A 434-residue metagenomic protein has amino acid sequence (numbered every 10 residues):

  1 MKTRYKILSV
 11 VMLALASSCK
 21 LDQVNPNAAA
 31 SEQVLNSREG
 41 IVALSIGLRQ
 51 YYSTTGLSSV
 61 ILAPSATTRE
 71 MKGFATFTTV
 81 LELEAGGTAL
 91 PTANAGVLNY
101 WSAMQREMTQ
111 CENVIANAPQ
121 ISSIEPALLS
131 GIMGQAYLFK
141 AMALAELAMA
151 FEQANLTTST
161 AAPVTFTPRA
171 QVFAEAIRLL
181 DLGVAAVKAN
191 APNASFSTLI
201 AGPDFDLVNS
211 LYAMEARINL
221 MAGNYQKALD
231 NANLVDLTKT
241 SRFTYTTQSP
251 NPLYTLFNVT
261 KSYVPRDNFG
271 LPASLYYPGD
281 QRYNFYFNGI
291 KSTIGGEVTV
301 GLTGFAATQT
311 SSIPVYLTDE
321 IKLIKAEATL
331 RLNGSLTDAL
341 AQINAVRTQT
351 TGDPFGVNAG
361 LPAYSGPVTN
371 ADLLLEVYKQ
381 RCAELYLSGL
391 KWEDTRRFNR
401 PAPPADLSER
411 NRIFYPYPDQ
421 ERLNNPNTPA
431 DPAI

Functional and structural regions predicted by a protein language model:
K2-Y5, S9-L44, A141, A176 (+3 more regions): Bacterial Sec-dependent N-terminal signal peptides
C19-S65, A232, R400-I434: Membrane-proximal, proline-rich intrinsically disordered regions
C19-V24, A145-A154, Q342-T350: Short, compositionally biased low-complexity segments
R38-V42, K72-I324, R331-A341, N370-D372 (+1 more regions): Structured, solvent-exposed acidic/aromatic patches
T54-L83: N-terminal, post-signal-peptide region of Sec/Tat-exported proteins
M71, T76, V346-I434: CBM-like carbohydrate-recognition segments
